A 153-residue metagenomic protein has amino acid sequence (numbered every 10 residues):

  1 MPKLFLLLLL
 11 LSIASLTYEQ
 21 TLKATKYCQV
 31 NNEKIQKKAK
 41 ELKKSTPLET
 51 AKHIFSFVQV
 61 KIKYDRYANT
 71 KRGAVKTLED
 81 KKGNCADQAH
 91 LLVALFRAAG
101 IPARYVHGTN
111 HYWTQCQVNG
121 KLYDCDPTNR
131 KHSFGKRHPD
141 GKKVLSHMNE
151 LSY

Functional and structural regions predicted by a protein language model:
L4-I13: Sec-dependent N-terminal signal peptides
L7, K38-L42, F57, V93 (+1 more regions): A generic structural signal for ordered secondary structure
S15-E19: Sec/Tat signal peptide C-region and signal peptidase I cleavage site
Q20-G83, L151-Y153: Secondary-structure boundary elements
H90-Y153: Hydrophobic/aromatic-rich core segments of domains that either
